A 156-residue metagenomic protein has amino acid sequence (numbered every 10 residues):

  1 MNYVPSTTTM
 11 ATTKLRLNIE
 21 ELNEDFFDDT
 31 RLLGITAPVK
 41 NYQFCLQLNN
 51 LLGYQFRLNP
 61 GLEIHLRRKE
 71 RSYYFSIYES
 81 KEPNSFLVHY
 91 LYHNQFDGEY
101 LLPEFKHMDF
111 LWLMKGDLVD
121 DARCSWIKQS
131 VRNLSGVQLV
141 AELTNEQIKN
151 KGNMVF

Functional and structural regions predicted by a protein language model:
M1-M10: N-terminal amphipathic/basic-hydrophobic helices that include classical n-h-c signal peptides and signal-anchor
A11-E21, L91-E99: Short amphipathic beta-strand starts and helix->beta connectors
E20-N41: Terminal, regulation- and interaction-focused segments at domain boundaries
N23-F27, G61, H65, P103-F105 (+1 more regions): Conserved functional micro-motifs across diverse proteins
T36-E82: Short, well-structured hydrophobic secondary-structure segments
P60, R71, G98, N153-F156: Long, intrinsically disordered low-complexity tracts enriched in Pro/Ser with mixed acidic/basic residues that serve as
Y78-R132: Amphipathic protein-protein interaction modules
F110, V119-F156: Glycine-rich, aromatic-bearing surface loops/beta-hairpins
